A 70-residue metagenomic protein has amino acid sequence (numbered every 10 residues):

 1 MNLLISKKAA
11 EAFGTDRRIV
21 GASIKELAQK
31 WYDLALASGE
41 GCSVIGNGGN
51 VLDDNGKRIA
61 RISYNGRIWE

Functional and structural regions predicted by a protein language model:
M1, G66-E70: Short intrinsically disordered terminal tails
M1-S38: N-terminal acidic leader/helix
S6-A10, D54, R67: Generic structural motif
I24-N65: Acidic, low-complexity, intrinsically disordered interaction modules
